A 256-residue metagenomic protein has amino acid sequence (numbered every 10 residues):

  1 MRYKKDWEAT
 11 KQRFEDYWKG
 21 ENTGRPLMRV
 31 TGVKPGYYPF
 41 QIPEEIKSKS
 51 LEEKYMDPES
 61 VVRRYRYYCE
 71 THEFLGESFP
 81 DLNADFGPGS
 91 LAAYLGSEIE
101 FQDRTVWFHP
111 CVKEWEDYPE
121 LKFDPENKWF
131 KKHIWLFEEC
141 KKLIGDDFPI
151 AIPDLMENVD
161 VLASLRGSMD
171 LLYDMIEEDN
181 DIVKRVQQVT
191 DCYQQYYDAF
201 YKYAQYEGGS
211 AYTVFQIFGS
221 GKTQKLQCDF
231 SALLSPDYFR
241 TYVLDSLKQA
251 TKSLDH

Functional and structural regions predicted by a protein language model:
M1-K47, V62-R64, Y68, L75-N83 (+2 more regions): Active-site loop segments of alpha/beta catalytic cores
I42-Y55, E116-K122: Glycine-/proline-rich flexible loop or hinge segments
P58: Acidic, contiguous internal or C-terminal segments within carbohydrate-active enzymes that form a structured patch used
D81-D117: A contiguous, low-structure linker/loop signature
